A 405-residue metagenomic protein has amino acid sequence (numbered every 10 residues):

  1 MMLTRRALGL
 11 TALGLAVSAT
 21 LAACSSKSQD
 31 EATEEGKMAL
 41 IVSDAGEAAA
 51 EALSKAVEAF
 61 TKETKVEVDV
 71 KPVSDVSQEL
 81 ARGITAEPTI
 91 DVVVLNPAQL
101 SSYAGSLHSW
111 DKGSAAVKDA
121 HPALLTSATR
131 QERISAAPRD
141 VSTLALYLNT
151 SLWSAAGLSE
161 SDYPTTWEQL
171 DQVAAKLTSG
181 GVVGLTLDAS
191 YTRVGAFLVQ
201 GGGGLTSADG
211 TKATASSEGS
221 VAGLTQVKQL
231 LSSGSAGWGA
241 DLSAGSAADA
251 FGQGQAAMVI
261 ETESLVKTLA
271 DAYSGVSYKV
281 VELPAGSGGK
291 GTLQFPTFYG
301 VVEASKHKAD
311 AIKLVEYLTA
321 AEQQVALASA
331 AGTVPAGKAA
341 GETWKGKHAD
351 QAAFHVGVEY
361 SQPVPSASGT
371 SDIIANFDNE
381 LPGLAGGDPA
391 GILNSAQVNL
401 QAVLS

Functional and structural regions predicted by a protein language model:
M2-Q99, A285-S287, N399-S405: Conserved N-terminal structural module of periplasmic/extracytoplasmic solute-binding proteins
E58, A156, S232-S235, A270-A331: Extracytoplasmic/periplasmic substrate-recognition and gating elements
S77, G203-D271, I392: Extracytoplasmic ligand-binding clamshell segments of periplasmic binding protein
N96-A145, F197: Hinge/lid segment of periplasmic solute-binding proteins
D111-A120, Y163-T165, V183-L185, G203-A222 (+3 more regions): Short, solvent-exposed loop/beta-turn-alpha elements that line the ligand-binding surface or hinge of extracytoplasmic
T129-R193, G204-G239, E303-A309, D388: Helix-loop-helix "hinge/cap" segment bordering the ligand-binding cleft or interdomain interface
S154, E160, V358-S405: Conserved C-terminal helix/tail region of periplasmic/extracytoplasmic solute-binding proteins
A328-N379: Long, aromatic- and glycine/proline-rich binding clefts that accommodate carbohydrate-like moieties
